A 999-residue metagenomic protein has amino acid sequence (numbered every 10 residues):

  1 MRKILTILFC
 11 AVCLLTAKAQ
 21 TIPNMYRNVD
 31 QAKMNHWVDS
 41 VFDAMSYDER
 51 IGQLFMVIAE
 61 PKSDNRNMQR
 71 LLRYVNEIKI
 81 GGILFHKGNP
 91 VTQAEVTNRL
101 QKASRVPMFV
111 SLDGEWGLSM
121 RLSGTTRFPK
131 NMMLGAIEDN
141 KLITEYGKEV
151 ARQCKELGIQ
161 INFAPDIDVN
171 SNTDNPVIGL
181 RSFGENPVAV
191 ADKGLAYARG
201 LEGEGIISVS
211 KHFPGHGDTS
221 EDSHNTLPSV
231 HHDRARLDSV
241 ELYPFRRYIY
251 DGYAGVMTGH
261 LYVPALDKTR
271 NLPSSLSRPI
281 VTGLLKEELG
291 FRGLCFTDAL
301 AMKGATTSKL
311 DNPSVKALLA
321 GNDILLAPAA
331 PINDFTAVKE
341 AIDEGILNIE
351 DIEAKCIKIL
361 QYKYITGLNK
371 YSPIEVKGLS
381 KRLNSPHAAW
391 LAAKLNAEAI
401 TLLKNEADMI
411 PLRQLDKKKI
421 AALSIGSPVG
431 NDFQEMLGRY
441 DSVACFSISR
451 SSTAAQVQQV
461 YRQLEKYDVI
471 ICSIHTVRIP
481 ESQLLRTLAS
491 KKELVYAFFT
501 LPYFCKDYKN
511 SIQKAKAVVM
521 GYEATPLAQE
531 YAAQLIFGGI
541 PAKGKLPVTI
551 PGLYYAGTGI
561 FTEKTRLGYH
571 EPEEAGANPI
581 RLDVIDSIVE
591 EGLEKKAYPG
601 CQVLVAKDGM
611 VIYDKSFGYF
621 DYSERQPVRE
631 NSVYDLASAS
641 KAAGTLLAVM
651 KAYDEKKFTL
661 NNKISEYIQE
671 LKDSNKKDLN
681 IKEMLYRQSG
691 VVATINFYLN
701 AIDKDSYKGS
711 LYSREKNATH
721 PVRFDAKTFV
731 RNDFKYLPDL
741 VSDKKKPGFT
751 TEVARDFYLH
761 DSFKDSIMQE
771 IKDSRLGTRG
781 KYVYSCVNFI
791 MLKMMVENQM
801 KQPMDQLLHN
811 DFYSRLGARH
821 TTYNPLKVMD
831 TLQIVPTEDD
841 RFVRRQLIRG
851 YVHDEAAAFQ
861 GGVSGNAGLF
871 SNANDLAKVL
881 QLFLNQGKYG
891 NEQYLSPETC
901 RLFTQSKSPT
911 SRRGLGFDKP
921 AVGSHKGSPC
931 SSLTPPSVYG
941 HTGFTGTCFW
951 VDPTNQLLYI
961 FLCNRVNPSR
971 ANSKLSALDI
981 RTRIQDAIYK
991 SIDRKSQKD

Functional and structural regions predicted by a protein language model:
M1-P23: Bacterial Sec-dependent N-terminal signal peptides
Q20-V57, P61-Y74, E287, S308-E574 (+1 more regions): Preference for extracellular/luminal or secreted protein segments
S46, I83, Q93-M108, L118-M120 (+2 more regions): Second-shell residues forming the walls of enzyme active-site clefts
A254, I359, L593-P627, L660 (+3 more regions): A short, well-structured edge-of-sheet supersecondary motif
I352-I357, Q361-N369, A444-S452, T549-Y555 (+7 more regions): Short, gly/Ser/Thr-rich active-site loops of penicillin-recognizing serine hydrolases
A575-L636, K657-T659, Q769, D854 (+1 more regions): Short, conserved catalytic-motif segment at the N-terminal edge
V584, K595-Q602, E624-R687, R775-N788 (+1 more regions): Short active-site loop at a secondary-structure junction that contains or immediately precedes the catalytic residue(s)
K677-P936: Short, surface-exposed loop or secondary-structure junction motifs that flank catalytic or metal-binding residues
